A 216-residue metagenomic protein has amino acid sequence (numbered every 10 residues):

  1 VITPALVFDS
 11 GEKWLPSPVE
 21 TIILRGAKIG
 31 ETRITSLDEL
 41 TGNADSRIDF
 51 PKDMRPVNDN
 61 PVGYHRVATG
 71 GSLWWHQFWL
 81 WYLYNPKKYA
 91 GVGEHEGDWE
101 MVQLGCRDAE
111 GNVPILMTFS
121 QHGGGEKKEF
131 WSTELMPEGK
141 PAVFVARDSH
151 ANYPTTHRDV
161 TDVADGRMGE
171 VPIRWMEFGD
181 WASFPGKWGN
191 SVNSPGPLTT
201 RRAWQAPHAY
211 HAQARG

Functional and structural regions predicted by a protein language model:
V1-D98, G111-G216: A domain-level signal for the mature, folded cores of soluble proteins
G105-A109: Short beta-strand micro-motifs enriched in acidic
